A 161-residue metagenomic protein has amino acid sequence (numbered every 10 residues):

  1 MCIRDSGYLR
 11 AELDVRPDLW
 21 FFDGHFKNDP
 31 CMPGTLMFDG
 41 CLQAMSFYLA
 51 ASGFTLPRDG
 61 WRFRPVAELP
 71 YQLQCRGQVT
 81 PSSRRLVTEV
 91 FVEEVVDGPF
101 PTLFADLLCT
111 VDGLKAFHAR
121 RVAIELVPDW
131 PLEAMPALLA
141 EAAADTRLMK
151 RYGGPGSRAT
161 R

Functional and structural regions predicted by a protein language model:
M1-C2, G113: Active-site loops and adjacent core secondary-structure elements that bind or stabilize anionic groups
R4-M32, A159-R161: Catalytic strand-loop segment that frames the active site of acyl-thioester-processing enzymes
S6-A11, D29, D39, A44 (+2 more regions): Soluble ligand-binding/transfer domains with enclosed cavities or grooves
L19-D23, F100-P101, F117-R120, V127: Short helix/loop capping segments that flank catalytic or ligand/cofactor-binding pockets
C31-G60: Active-site helix/loop of acyl-thioester processing domains in fatty-acid/polyketide metabolism, spanning hotdog-fold
G60-A67: Short, basic/aromatic beta-hairpin or loop at an interaction surface
A67-K115: Hydrophobic beta-sheet segments that form the core/acyl-binding groove of ACP/CoA-dependent acyl-chain-processing
L114-R161: Segments adjacent to and within acyl-thioester-processing domains across lipid and secondary-metabolism enzymes
